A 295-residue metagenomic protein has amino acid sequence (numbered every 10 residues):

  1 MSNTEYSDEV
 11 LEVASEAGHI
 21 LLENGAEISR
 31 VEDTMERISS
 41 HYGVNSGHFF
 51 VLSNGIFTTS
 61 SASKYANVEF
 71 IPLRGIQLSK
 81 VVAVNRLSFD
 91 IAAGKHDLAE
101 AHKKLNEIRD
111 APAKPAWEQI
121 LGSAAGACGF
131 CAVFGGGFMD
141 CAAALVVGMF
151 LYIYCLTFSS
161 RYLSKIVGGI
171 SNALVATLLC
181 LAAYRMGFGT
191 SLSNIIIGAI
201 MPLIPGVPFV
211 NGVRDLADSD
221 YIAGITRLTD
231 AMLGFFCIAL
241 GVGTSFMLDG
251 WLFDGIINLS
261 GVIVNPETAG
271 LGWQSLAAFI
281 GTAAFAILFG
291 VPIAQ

Functional and structural regions predicted by a protein language model:
M1-E100, R109: Soluble N-terminal domains of membrane-associated systems
Y6, E23, E27, P72 (+15 more regions): Catalytic cores of large soluble enzymes that bind and process phosphate-bearing ligands
E12, S29, D33, V82 (+5 more regions): A generic alpha-helix surface/boundary motif
L21-G25, I38, Y42, L87-G94 (+8 more regions): Change "in soluble alpha/beta enzymes" to "in soluble alpha/beta proteins
R74-L145: Hydrophobic alpha-helical hairpins/lids featuring a short glycine-rich hinge
R74-S79, P115-I120, V167-G168, G234 (+1 more regions): Helical membrane-embedded segments and adjacent short helical loop/helix-boundary regions of multi-pass membrane
A113-P208, F285-I293: Core alpha-helical transmembrane segments of integral membrane proteins
R185-Q295: Generic detector of multi-pass transmembrane helix bundles and their immediately adjacent loops in polytopic membrane
